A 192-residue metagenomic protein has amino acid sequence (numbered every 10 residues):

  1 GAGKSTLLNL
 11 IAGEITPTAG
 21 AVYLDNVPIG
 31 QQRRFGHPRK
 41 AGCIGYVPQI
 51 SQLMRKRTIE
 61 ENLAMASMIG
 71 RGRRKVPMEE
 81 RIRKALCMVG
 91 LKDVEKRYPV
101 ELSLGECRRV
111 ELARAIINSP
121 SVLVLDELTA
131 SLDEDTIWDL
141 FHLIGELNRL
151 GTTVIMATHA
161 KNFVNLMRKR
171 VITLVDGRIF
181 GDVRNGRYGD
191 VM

Functional and structural regions predicted by a protein language model:
A12: Helix-to-loop junction immediately C-terminal to a conserved catalytic motif
I29-G45, K75, R149, V191: ABC ATPase NBD coupling module
A64-P77, M88: ABC-type ATPase nucleotide-binding domains, specifically the catalytic core motifs of the NBD
V76-V94: Conserved ABC ATPase "signature" region
Y98-L102, E106: Conserved ABC ATPase signature
S119: Conserved catalytic motifs of ABC-family nucleotide-binding domains
L123-D126: Catalytic Walker B motif of ABC-type/P-loop ATPase nucleotide-binding domains
